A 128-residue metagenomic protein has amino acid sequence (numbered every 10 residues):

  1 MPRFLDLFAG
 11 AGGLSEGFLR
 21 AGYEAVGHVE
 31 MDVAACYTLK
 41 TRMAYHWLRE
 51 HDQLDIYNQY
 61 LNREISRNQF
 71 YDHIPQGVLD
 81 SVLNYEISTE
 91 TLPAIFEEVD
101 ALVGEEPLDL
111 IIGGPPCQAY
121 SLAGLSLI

Functional and structural regions predicted by a protein language model:
M1-I128: Conserved active-site and SAM-binding loop architecture of S-adenosyl-L-methionine-dependent nucleic-acid
